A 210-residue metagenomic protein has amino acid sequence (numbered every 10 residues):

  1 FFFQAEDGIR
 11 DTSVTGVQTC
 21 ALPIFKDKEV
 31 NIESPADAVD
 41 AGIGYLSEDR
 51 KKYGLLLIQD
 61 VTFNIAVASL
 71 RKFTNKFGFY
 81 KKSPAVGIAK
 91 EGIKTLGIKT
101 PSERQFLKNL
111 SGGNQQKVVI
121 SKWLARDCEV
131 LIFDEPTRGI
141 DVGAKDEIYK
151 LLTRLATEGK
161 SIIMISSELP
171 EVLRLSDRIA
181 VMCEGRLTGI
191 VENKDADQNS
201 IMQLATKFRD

Functional and structural regions predicted by a protein language model:
F1-A21: Single conserved hydrophobic/aromatic residue that forms the stacking wall/gate of nucleotide- or nucleobase-binding
S13, P23-L110, G189-E192, D197-Q198 (+1 more regions): Conserved P-loop NTPase catalytic core
L131-E135: Catalytic Walker B motif of ABC-type/P-loop ATPase nucleotide-binding domains
D146-E158: Helical segment within the ABC ATPase nucleotide-binding domain
S166-S167: H-loop/switch region of ABC-family ATPase nucleotide-binding domains
V172-R174: A short, surface-exposed alpha-helical micro-motif characterized by mixed small hydrophobic and charged/polar residues
